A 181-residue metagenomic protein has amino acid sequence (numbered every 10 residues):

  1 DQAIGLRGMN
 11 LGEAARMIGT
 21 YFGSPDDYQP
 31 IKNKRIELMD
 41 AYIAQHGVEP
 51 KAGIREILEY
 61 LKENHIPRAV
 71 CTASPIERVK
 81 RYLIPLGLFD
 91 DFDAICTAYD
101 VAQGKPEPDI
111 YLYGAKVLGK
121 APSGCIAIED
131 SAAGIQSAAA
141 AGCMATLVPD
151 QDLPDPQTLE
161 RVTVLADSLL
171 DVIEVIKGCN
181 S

Functional and structural regions predicted by a protein language model:
D1-R55, E59-N64, F89: N-terminal helical cap/lid subdomain that shapes the substrate entry/recognition surface in HAD-like hydrolases
Q2-M9, D26, P30, Q45-A52 (+6 more regions): Residues at secondary-structure transition points
R7, R16, R35, R55 (+4 more regions): Arginine residue identity/basic-tract feature
G23-S24, R68, T97: Intrinsic disorder/low-complexity signature
E59-K62, P75-S181: Asp-based, Mg2+/Mn2+-dependent phosphohydrolase catalytic module
A69-V70, L147: Hydrophobic beta-strand core positions in alpha/beta domains
